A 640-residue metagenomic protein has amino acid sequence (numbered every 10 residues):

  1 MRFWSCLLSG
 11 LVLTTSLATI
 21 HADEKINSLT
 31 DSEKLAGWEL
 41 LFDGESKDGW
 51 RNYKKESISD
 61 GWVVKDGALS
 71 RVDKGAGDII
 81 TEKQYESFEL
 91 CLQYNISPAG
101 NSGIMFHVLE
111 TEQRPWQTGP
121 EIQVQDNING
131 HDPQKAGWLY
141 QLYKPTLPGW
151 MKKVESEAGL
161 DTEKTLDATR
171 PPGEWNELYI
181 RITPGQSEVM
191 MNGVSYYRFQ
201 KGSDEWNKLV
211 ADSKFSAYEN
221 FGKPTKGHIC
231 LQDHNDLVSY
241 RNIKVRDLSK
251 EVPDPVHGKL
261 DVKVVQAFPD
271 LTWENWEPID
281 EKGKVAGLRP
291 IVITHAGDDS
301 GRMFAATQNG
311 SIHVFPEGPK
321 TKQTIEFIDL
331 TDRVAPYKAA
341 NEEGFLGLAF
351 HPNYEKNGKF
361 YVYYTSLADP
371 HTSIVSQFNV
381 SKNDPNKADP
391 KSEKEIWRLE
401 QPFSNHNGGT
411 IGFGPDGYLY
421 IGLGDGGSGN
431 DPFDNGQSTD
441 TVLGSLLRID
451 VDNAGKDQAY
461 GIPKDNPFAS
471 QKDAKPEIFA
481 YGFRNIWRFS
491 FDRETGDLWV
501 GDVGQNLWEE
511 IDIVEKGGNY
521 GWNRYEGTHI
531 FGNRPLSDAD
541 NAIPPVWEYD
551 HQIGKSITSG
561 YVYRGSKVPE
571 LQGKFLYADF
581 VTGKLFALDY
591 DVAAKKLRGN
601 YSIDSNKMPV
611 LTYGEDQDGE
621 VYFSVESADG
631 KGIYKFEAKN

Functional and structural regions predicted by a protein language model:
C6-S16: Bacterial N-terminal signal peptides
A22-E251: Carbohydrate-interacting regions of secretory-pathway proteins
E89, N101-H107, W116, E251-N430 (+4 more regions): Acidic, Gly/Ser/Thr-rich repeat motifs that build Ca2+-stabilized beta-propeller blades
A99, G173, V238, L288 (+7 more regions): Loop/turn position at the start of each blade in beta-propeller repeats
F106-N129, G193-R198, N309-I312, T365-D369 (+3 more regions): Short edge-strand/loop segments of extracellular domains
I374-N383, G436-V451, V514-E515: Beta-propeller blade signature
G422-D440, W508-E510: Short, conserved, GDST-rich strand-edge loop motifs in beta-rich repeat architectures
F483, K595-Q617: Conserved blade-ending motifs and adjacent loop-strand segments that build the rim/top face of beta-propeller domains
